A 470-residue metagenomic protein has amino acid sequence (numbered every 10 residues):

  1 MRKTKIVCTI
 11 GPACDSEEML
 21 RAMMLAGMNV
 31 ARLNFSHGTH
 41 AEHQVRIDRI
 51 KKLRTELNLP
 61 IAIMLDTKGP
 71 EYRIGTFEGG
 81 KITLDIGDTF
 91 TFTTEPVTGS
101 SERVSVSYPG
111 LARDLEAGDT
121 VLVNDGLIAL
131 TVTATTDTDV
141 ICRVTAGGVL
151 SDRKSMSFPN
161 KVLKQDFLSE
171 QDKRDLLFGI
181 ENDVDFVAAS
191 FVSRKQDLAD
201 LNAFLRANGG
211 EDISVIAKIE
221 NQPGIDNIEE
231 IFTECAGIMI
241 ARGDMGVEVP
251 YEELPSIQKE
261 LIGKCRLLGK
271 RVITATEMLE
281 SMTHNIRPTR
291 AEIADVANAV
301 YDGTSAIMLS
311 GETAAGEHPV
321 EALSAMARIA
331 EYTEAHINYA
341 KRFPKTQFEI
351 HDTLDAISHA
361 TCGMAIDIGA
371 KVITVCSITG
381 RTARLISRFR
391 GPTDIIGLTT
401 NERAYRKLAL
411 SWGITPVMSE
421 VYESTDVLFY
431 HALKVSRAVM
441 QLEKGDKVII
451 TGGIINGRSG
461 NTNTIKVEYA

Functional and structural regions predicted by a protein language model:
M1-A470: Non-catalytic helical/linker scaffolds that mediate oligomerization, partner binding, and domain coupling around large
